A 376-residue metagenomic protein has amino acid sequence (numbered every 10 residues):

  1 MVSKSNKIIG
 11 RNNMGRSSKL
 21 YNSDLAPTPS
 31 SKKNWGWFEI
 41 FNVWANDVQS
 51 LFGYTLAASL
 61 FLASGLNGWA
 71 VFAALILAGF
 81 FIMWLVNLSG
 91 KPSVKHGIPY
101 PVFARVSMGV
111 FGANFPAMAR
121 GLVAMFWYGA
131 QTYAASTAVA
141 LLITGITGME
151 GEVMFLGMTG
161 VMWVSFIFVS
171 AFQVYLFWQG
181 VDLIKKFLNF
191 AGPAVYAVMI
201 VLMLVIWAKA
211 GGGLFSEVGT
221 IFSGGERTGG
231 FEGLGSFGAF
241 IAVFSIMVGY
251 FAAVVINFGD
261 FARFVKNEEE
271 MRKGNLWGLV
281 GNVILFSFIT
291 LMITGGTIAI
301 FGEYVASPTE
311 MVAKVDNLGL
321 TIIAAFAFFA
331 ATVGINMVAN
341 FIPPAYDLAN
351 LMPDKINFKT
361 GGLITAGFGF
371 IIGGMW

Functional and structural regions predicted by a protein language model:
V2-W69, F80, M199-L202, I206-K209 (+2 more regions): Membrane-interface "cap" regions at the ends of multi-pass membrane proteins
S59-G90, G112-A119, L279-G281: Extracellular loop-to-transmembrane helix junctions
F61-G65, G90-P92, S107, F115 (+6 more regions): Membrane-water interface regions at transmembrane-helix termini and the short interhelical loops of multi-pass membrane
L75-M108, R120-V123, W127-Y133, I293-T297 (+1 more regions): Juxtamembrane transmembrane-helix boundary signature
P101, R105, A135-V161, R263-K266 (+1 more regions): Helix-loop-helix connectors at the membrane interface of multi-pass transporters/channels
A119, A130, S136, V164-K209 (+2 more regions): Membrane-interface loop-to-helix entry segments
T132, S136-G145, A194-R227, Y250 (+1 more regions): Hydrophobic alpha-helical segments and their helix-loop junctions in multi-pass secondary transporters
T144-W178, P193-L202, V243-F258, G281 (+2 more regions): Transmembrane alpha-helical segments of multi-pass small-molecule transport proteins
